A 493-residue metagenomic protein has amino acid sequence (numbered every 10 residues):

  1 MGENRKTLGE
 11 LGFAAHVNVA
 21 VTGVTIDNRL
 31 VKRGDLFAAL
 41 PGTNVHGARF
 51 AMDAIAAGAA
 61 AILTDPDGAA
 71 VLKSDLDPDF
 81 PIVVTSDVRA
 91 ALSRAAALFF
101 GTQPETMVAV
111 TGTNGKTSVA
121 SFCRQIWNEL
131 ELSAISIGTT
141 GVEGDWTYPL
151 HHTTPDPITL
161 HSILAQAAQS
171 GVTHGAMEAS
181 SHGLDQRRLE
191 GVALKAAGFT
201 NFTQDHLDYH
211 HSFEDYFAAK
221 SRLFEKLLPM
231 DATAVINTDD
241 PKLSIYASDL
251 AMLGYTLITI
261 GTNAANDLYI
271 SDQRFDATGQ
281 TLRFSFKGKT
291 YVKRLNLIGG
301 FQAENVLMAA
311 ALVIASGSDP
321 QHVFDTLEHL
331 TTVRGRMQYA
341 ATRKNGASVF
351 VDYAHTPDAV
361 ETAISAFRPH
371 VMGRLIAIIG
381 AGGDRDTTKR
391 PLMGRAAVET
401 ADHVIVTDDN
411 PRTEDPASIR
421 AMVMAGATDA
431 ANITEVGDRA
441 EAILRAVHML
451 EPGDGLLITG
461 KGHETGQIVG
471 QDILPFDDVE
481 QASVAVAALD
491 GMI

Functional and structural regions predicted by a protein language model:
M1-R94, L98, P241, Y269-R274 (+4 more regions): N-terminal leader/targeting and accessory segments in enzymes
L40-V45, V333, V360-E361, S365-T428 (+3 more regions): Active-site beta-alpha connecting loops in nucleotide-dependent enzymes
G42-N44, G68, S181-H182, Q204-D205 (+5 more regions): Short glycine-rich anion-binding loops that position phosphate/pyrophosphate groups of nucleotides and phosphorylated
I55, A70-L76, S170, D185 (+3 more regions): Acidic, Mg2+-coordinating active-site environments of NTP-dependent enzymes
A60, K195, D402: Receiver (REC) domain switch/active-site residues of two-component response regulators
I82-D87, T434-G437, A442: Short acidic-hydrophobic, aromatic-tinged amphipathic segments that line or gate anion-handling sites
A91-T238, K242-Y255, H370-V371, D490: Phosphate-binding loop of NTP-binding sites
L207, L474-I493: Short, flexible loop segments at boundaries between secondary-structure elements
